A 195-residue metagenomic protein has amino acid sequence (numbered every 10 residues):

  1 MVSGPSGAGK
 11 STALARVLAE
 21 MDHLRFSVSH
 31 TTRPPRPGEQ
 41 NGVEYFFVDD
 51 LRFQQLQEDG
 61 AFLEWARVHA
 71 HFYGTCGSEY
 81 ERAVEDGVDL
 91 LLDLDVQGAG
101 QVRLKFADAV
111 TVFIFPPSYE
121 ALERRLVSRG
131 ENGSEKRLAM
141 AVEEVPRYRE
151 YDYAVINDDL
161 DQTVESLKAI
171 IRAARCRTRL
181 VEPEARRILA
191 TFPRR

Functional and structural regions predicted by a protein language model:
S3-P5: P-loop (Walker A) phosphate-binding loop of NTP-binding proteins
K10: Conserved lysine of the Walker
A13-A15: Post-Walker A alpha-helix
L18-S27: Post-Walker A helix-loop "phosphate-sensing" segment adjacent to the P-loop in P-loop NTPases
T31-L90, V96-G100: ATP-dependent small-molecule kinase phosphotransfer cores that center on conserved nucleotide phosphate-binding segments
R33-P37, A61, V84-D89, V96 (+2 more regions): A glycine- and Lys/Arg-enriched "phosphate-lid" helix/loop adjacent to the NTP-binding pocket of small-molecule kinases
R149-T163: Phosphate-binding beta-loop-alpha motif at adenosine-nucleotide cofactor sites
T178-R195: A short, charged, Gly/Pro-tolerant segment at domain boundaries
